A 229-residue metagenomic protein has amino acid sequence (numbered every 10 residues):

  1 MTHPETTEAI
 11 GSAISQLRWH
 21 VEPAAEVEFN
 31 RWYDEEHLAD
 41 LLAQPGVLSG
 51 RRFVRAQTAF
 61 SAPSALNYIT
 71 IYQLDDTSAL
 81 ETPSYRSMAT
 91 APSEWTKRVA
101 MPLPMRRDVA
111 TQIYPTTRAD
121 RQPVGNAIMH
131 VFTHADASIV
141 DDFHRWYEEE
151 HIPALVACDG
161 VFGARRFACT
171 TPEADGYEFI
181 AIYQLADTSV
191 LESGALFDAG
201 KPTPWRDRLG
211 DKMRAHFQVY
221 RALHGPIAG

Functional and structural regions predicted by a protein language model:
M1-G229: Macromolecular interaction modules
